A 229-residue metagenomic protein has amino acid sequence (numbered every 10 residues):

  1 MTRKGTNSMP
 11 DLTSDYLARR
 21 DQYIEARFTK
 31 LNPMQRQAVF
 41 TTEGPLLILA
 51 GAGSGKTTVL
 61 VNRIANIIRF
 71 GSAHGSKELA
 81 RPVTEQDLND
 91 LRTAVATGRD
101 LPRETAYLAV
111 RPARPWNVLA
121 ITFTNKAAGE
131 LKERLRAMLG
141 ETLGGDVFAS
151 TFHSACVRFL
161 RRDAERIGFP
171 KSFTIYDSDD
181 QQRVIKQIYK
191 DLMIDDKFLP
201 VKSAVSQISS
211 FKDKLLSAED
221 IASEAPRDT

Functional and structural regions predicted by a protein language model:
M1-T2, T229: Accessible peptide chain termini
T2-P170: P-loop NTPase Walker
T42, F123, T142-V147, A164-T229: ATP-hydrolysis module of ASCE/P-loop NTPase motor domains, specifically the Walker B Asp-Glu catalytic pair
